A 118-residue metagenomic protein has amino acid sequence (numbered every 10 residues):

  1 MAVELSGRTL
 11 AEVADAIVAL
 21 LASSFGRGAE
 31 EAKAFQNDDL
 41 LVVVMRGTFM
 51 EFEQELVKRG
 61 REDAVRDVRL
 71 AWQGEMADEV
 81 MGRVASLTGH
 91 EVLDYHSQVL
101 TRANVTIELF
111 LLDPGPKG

Functional and structural regions predicted by a protein language model:
M1-G118: Interaction-mediating elements
